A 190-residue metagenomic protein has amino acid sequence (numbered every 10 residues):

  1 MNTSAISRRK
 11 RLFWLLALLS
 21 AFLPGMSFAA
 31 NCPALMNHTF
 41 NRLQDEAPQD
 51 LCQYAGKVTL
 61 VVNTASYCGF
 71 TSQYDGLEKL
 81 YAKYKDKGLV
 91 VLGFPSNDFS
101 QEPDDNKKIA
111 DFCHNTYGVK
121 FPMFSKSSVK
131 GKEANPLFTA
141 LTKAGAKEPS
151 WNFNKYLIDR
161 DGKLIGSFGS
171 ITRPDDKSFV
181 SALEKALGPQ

Functional and structural regions predicted by a protein language model:
N2-L15: Bacterial N-terminal signal peptides that target proteins for export
W14-G25: Bacterial N-terminal signal peptides
F28-C52, S72: N-terminal "domain-start" segment that seeds a small globular fold
M36-N37, S125, L187: Terminal helix/beta-alpha structural elements that buttress the NAD(P)+-binding lobe
A55-T59, K85-V90, Y117-P122, N152-F153 (+1 more regions): Loop/turn elements at helix/coil->beta-strand transitions in domains of secreted/extracellular proteins
N63-Y67: Amphipathic alpha-helical repeat scaffolds
F70-A134: Structural microenvironment flanking redox-active thiols in thiol-disulfide oxidoreductases
P136-T139, K143-Q190: Thiol-/selenol-based redox modules, centered on thioredoxin-like and closely related oxidoreductase domains
